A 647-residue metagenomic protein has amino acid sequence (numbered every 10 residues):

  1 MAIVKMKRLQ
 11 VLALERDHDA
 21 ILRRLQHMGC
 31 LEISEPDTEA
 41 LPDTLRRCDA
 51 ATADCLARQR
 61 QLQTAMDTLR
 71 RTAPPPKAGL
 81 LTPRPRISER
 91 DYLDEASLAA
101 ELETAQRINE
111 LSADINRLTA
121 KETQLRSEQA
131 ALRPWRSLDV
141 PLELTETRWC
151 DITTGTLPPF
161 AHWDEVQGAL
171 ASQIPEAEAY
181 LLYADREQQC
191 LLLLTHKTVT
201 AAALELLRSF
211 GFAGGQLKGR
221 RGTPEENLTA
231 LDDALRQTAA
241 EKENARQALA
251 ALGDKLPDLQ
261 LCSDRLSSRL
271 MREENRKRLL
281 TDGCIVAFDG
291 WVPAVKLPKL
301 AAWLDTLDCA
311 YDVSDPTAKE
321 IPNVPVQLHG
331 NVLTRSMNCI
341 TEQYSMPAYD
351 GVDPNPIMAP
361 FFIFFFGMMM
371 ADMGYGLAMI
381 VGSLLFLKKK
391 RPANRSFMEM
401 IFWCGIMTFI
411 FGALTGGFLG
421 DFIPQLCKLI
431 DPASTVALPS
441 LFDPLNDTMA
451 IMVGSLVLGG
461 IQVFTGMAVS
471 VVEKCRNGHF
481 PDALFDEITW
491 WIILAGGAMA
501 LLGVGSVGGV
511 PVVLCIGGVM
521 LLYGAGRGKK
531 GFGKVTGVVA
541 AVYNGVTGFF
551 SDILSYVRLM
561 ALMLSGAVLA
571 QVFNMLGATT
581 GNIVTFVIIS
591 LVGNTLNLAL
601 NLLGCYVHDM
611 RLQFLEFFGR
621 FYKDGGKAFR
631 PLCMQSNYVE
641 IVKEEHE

Functional and structural regions predicted by a protein language model:
M1-M358, N394-M398: Long, charged N-terminal accessory/stalk domains
A2-K7, D19-L22, Q26-I33, R278 (+1 more regions): Conserved, carboxylate-rich catalytic/transport cores that coordinate ions
